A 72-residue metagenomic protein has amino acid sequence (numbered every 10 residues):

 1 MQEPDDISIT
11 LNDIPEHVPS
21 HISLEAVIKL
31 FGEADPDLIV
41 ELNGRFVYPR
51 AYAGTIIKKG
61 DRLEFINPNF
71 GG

Functional and structural regions predicted by a protein language model:
M1-G71: Ubiquitin-like/PB1-type beta-grasp interaction modules and other compact soluble beta-rich domains
